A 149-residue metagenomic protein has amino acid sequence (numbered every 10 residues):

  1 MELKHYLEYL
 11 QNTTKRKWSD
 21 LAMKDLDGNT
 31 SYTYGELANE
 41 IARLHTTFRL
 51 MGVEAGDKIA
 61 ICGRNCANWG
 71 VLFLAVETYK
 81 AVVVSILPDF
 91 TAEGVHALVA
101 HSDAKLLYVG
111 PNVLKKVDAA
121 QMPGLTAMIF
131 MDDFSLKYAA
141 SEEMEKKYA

Functional and structural regions predicted by a protein language model:
M1-A22: A short N-terminal helical cap/helix-turn-helix that marks the beginning of AMP-binding/adenylate-forming
M1-K4, Y32, F90, A139: Short coil/turn linker and secondary-structure boundary residues
L10, W69-G70, L87: Tryptophan-centric aromatic hotspots in well-structured domains and transmembrane helices
A22-G52, D57-L74, T91-H96, E143: Conserved AMP-binding/adenylate-forming core of the ANL superfamily
L50-M51, T78-K147: Structural core segment of the AMP-binding/adenylate-forming
